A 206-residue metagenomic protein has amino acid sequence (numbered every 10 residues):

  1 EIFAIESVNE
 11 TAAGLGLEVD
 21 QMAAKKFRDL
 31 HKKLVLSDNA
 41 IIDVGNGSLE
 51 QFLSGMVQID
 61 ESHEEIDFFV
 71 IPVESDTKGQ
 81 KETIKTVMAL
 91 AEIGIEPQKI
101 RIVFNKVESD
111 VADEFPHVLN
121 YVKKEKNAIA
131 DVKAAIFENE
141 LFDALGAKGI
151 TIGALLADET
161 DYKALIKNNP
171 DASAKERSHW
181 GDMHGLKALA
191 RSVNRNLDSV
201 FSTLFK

Functional and structural regions predicted by a protein language model:
E1-A24: Walker A/P-loop NTP-binding active-site region of P-loop NTPases, recognizing the glycine-rich GxxxxGKT/S
N9, N46, E108: Short, glycine/acidic-enriched loop or turn micro-motifs at the edges of active sites
D20-H31, Q51-M56: Glycine-rich, highly charged phosphate/nucleotide-binding loops
A23, G45-L49, K78-T83, V193: Phosphate/oxyanion-binding active-site loops and adjacent basic polyanion-contact surfaces
S37-M56: Switch II (G3) loop of P-loop NTPases
E50-A147: Conserved catalytic-core segment of NTP-binding enzymes
Y121-G181: Beta-strand-loop-alpha "switch" segments that mediate conformational coupling across diverse proteins
A174-K206: C-terminal accessory extensions appended to soluble enzyme cores
